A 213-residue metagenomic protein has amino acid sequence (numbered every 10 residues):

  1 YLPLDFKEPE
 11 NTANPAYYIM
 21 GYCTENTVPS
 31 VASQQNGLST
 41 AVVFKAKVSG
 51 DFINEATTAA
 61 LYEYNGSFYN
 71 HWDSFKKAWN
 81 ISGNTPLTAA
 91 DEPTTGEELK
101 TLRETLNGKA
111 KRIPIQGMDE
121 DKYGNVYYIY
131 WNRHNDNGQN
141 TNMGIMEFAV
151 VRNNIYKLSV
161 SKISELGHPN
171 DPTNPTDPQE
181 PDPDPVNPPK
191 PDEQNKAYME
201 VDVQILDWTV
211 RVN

Functional and structural regions predicted by a protein language model:
Y1-R152, V210-N213: Tryptophan-paired
E147-R152, Y156, H168-N213: C-terminal functional modules
